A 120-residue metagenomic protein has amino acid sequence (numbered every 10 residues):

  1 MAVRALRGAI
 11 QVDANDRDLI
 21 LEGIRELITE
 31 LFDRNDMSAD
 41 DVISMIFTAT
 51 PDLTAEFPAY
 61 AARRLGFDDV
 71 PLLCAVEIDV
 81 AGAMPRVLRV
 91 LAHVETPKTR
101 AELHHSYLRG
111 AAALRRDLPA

Functional and structural regions predicted by a protein language model:
M1-A120: Terminal domain-initiation and capping elements
